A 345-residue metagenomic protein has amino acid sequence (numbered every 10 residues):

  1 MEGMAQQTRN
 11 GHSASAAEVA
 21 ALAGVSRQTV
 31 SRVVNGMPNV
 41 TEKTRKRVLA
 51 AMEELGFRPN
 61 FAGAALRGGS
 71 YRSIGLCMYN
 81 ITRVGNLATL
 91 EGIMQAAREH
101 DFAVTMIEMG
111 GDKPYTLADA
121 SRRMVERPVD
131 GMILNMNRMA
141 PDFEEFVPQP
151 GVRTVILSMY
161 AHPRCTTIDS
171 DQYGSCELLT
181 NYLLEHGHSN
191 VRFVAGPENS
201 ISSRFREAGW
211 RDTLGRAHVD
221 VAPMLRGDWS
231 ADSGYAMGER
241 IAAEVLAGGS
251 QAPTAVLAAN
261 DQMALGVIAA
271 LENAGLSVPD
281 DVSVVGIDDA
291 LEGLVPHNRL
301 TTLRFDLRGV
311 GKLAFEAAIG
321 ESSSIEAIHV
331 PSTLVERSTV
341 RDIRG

Functional and structural regions predicted by a protein language model:
M1-M4, T8-G11, R72-N181, E185: Alpha-helical recognition/docking segments in bacterial nutrient-uptake and carbohydrate-utilization systems
M1-Y71, R344: N-terminal helix-turn-helix DNA-binding module of bacterial transcription factors
R9, A243-G345: Flexible loop/turn connectors
L22, T29-R32, L66-T82, Y182 (+1 more regions): Short beta-strand segments enriched in small/hydrophobic residues
F61, M78-A88, M106-T116, I168-L178 (+5 more regions): Hinge/beta->alpha junction and helix N-cap segments in small-molecule ligand-binding domains
L76-C77, P128-M136, R192-A195, L225 (+2 more regions): Periplasmic-binding protein-like
Y115-V129, Y235-S250: Short, well-structured alpha-helical segments in soluble
